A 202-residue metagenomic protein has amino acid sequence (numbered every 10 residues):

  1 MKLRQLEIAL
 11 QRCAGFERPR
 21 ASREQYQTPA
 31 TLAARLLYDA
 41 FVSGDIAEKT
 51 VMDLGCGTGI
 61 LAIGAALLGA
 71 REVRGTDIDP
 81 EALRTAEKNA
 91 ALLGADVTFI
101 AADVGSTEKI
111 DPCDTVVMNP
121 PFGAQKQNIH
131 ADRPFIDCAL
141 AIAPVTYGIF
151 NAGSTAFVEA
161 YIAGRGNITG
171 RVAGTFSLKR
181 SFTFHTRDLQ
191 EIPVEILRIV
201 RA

Functional and structural regions predicted by a protein language model:
M1-A202: Class I S-adenosyl-L-methionine-dependent methyltransferase catalytic core
